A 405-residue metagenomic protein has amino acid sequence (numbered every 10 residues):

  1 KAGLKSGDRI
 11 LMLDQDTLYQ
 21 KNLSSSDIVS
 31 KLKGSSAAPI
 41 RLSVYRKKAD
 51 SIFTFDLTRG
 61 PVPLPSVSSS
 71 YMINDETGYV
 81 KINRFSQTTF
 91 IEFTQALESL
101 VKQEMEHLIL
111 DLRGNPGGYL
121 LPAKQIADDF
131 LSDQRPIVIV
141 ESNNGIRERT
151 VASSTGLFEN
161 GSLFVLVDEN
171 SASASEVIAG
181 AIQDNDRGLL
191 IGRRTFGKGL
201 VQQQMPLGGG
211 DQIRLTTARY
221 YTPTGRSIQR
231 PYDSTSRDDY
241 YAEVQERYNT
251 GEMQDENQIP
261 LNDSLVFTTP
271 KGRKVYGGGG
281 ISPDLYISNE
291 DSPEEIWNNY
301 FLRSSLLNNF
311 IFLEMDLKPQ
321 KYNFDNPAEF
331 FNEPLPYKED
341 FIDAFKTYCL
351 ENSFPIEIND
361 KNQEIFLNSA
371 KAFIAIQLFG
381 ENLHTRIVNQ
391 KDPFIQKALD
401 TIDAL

Functional and structural regions predicted by a protein language model:
K1-R9, K33-S35, A181: A short glycine-leucine-enriched loop at secondary-structure breakpoints that most characteristically corresponds
L4-K5, S25, T269: Short, well-ordered loop/turn sites that connect or cap secondary structure elements
S6-G7, G209, T224, K271 (+1 more regions): Short, flexible surface segments
L13-D14, Y45, P231, G278: Residue-level recognition of conserved beta-strand edge/terminus positions
D14-T17, K21, S25-G210, R219: Cleft-lining beta-strand/loop regions that shape enzyme active-site pockets
A174, D186, R193, G197-L265: Polar, glycine-rich mid-to-C-terminal structural blocks that act as macromolecule-binding/assembly scaffolds
S227-I228, Y232-L405: Conserved functional hotspot residues or short segments at active or partner-binding sites across diverse domains
